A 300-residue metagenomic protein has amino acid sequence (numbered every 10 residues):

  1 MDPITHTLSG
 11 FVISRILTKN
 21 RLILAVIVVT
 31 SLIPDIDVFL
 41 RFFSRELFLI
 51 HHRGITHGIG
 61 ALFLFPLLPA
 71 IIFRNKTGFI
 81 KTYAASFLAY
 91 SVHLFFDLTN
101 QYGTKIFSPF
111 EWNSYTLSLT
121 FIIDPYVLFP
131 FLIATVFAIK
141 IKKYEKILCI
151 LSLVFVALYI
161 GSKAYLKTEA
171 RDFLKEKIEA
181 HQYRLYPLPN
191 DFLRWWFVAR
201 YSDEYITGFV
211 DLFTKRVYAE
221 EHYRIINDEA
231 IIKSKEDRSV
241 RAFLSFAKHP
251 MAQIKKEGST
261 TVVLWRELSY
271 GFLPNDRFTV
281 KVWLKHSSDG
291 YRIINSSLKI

Functional and structural regions predicted by a protein language model:
M1-K177, Y183-P187: N-terminal membrane-targeting hydrophobic helices
Q182, P189-W196, R200-I300: Extracytosolic and intramembrane catalytic regions of membrane-associated proteins in envelope/secretory systems
